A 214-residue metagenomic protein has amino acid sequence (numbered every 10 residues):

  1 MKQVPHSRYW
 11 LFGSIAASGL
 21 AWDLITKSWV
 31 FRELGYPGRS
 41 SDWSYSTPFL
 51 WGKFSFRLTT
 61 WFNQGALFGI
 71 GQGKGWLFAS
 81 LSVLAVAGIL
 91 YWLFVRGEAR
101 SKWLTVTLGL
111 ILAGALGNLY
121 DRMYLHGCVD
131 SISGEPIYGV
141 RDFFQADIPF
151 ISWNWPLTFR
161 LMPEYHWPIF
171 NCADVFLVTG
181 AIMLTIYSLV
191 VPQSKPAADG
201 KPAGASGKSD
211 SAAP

Functional and structural regions predicted by a protein language model:
M1-P214: Alpha-helical transmembrane bundles and membrane-interface segments of multipass inner-membrane proteins
